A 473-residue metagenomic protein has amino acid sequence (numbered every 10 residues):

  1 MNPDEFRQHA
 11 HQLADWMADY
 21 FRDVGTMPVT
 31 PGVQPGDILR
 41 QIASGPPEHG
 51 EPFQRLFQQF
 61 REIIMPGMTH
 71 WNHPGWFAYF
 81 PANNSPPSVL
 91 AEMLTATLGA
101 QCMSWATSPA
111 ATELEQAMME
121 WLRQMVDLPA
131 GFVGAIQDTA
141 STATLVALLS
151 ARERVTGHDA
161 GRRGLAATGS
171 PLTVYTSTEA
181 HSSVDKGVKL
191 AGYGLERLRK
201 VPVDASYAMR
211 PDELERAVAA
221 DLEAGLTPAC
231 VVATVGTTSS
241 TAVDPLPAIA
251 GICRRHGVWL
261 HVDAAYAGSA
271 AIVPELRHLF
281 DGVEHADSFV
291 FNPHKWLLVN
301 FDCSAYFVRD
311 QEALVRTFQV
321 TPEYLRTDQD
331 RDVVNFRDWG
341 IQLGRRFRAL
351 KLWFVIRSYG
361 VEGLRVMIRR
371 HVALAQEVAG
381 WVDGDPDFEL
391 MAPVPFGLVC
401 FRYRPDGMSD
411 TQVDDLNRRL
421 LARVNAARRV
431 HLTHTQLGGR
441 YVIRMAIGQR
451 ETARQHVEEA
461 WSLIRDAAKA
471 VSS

Functional and structural regions predicted by a protein language model:
M1-G131, A422-A426, V430, G448-R450 (+1 more regions): N-terminal entrance/gating region of PLP-dependent enzymes' catalytic architecture
P3, I42, L98-A106, L128-A135 (+5 more regions): Glycine- and acidic
A110, T139-A313: Conserved PLP-enzyme active-site core in the AAT-like
H256, D281-P386: Active-site C-terminal subdomain of aminotransferase-like
L390-V424: Conserved PLP-binding catalytic core of the aspartate aminotransferase-like
L398, A426-R444: Conserved PLP cofactor-binding pocket of PLP-dependent enzymes
L437-S473: PLP-dependent enzyme catalytic core of the Aspartate aminotransferase-like
